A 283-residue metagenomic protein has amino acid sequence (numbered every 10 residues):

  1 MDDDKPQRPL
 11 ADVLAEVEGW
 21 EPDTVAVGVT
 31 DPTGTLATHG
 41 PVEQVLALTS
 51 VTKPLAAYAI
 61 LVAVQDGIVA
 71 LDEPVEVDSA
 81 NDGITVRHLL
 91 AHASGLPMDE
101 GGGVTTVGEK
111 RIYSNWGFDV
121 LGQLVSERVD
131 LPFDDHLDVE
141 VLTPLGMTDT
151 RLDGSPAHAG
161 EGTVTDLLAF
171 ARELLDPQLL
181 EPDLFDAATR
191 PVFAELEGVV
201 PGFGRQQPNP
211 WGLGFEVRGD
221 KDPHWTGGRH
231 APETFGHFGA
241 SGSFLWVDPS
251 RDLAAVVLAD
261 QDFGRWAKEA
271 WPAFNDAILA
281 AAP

Functional and structural regions predicted by a protein language model:
M1-A47, E109-K110, S126-L131, D138 (+1 more regions): Catalytic loop of the DD-peptidase/beta-lactamase superfamily, centered on the K-T-G motif and neighboring
R8-P9, E18-A26, T38-H88, V104-W116 (+1 more regions): Short active-site loop at a secondary-structure junction that contains or immediately precedes the catalytic residue(s)
D12, Y58-A59, V120, L137: Short Gly/charged-rich anion-binding patches and loops
A47-V51, A63-G102, E127-H158, L179-L180 (+1 more regions): Active-site helix/loop module of the DD-peptidase/beta-lactamase fold, centered on the serine-lysine SxxK catalytic
L55-Y58, W116-G122, T165-A169: Well-ordered alpha-helical segments within folded domains of soluble proteins
L61-A63, L121-E127, L174: Well-ordered alpha-helical scaffold segments within catalytic/enzyme domains
L96, F118, Q261-F263: Solvent-exposed loop/turn segments at secondary-structure junctions within structured extracellular/periplasmic domains
